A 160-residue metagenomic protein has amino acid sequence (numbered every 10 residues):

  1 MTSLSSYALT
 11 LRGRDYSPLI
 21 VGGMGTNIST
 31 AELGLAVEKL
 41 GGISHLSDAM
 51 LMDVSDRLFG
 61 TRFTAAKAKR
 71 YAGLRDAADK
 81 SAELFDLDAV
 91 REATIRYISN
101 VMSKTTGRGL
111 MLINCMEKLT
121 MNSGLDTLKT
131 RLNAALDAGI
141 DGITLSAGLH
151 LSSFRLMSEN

Functional and structural regions predicted by a protein language model:
M1-N160: Active-site entrance/lid segments in N-terminal catalytic domains of soluble metabolic enzymes
